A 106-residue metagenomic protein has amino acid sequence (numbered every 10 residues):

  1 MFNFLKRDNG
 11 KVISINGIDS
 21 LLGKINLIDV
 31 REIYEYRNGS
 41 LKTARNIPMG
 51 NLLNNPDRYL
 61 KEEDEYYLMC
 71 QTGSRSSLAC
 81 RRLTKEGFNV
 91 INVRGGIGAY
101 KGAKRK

Functional and structural regions predicted by a protein language model:
M1-N16, L21-I25, I33-E65, S74-K106: Rhodanese-like catalytic fold shared by cysteine-dependent sulfurtransferases and DSP/PTP-type phosphatases
M69: Short, surface-exposed ligand- or partner-binding patches at beta-edge/loop junctions that are enriched in aromatics
